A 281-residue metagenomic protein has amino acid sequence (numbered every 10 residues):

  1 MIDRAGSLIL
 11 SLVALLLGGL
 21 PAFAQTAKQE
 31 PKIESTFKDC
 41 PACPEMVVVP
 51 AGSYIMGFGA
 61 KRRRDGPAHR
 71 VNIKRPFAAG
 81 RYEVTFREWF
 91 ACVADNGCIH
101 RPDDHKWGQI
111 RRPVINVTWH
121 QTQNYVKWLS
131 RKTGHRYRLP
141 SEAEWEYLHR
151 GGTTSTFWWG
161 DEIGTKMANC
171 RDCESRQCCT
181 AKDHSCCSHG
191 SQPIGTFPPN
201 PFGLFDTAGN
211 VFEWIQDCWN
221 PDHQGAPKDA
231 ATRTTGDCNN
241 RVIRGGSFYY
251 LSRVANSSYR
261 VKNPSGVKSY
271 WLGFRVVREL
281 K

Functional and structural regions predicted by a protein language model:
M1-I9: Bacterial N-terminal signal peptides that target proteins for export
L10-G19: Bacterial N-terminal signal peptides
A22-A24: Boundary at the C-terminal end of the N-terminal hydrophobic targeting segment
A27-D39: N-terminal low-complexity, Pro/Thr/Ser-rich intrinsically disordered segments that act as propeptides or flexible
Q29, P44-M46, Y137: Short glycine-aromatic motifs
K38-H100, T118-H120, G209, Q216 (+1 more regions): A short glycine-rich, aromatic-capped structural motif
I55, G59-A60, I99, H105-Q109 (+3 more regions): Functional-site microenvironments in short loops/helix caps that host divalent-cation chemistry
Y270-K281: Short, structured beta-strand segments at or near domain termini in extracellular proteins/domains
